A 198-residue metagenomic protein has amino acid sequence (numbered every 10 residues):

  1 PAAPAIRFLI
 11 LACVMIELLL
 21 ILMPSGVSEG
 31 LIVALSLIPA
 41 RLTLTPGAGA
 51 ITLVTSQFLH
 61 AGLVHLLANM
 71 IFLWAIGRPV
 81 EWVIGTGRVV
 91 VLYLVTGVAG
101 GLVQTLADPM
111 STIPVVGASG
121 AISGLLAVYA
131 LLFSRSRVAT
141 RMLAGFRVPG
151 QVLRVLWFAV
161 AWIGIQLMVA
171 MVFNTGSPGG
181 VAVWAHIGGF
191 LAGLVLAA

Functional and structural regions predicted by a protein language model:
P1-A198: A detector for small-residue-rich transmembrane helices and their helix-helix packing motifs
